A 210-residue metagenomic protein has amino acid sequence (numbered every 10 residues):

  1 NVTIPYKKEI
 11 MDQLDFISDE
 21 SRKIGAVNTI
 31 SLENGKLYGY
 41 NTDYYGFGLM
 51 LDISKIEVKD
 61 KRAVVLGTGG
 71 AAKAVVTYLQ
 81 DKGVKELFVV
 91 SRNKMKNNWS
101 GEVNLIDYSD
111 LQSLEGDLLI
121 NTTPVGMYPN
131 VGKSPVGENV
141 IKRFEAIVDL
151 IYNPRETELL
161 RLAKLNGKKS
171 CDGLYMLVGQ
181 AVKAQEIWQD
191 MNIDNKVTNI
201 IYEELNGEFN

Functional and structural regions predicted by a protein language model:
N1-S54, E156: Phosphate/diphosphate ligand-binding glycine-rich loop within oxidoreductases
E33, I56-R62, K142-R143: Short helix-loop-beta connector
G67-G69: Glycine-rich Rossmann-fold phosphate-binding loop(s) that bind the pyrophosphate of adenine dinucleotide cofactors
A72-K73, E156: N-terminal Rossmann-fold NAD(P) dinucleotide-binding loop
D81-E86, L165-K169: Conserved S-adenosyl-L-methionine
K82-G101: NAD(P)-binding Rossmann-fold cofactor-contacting core
G101-S170: Rossmann-like adenosine-cofactor binding region
L150-N210: Adenosine-phosphate binding glycine-rich loop
